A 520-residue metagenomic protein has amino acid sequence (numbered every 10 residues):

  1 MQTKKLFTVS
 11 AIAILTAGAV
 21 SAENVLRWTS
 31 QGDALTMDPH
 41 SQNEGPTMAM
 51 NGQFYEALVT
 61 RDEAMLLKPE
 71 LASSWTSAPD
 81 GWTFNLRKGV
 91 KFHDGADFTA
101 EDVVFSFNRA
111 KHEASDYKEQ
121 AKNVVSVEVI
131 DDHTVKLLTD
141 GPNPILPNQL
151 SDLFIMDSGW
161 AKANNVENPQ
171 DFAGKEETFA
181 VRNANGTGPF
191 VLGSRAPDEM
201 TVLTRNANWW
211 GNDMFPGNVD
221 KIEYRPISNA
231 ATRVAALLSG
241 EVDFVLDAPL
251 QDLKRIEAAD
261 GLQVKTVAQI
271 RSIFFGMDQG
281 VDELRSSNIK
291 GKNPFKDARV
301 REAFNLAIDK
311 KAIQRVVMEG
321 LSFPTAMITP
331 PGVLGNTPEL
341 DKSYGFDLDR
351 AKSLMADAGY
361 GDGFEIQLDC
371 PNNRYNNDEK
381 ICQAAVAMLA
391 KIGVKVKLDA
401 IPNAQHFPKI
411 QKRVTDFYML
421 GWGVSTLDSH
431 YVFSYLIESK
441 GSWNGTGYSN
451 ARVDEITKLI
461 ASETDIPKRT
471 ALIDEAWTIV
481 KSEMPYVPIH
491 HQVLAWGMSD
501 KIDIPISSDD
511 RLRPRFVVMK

Functional and structural regions predicted by a protein language model:
N24-L26, P144, A196-M200, R205-A207 (+5 more regions): Detector for C-terminal structural segments
R27, A100-S106, D132-L138, G188-P189 (+6 more regions): Alpha-helical secondary-structure segments
T29-D80, N108, N185-T187: N-terminal lobe/hinge region of extracytoplasmic solute-binding protein
L66, F154-G217, E223, L348-D349 (+1 more regions): Gly/Pro-rich hinge or "lid" segments in bacterial periplasmic/extracellular proteins
S73-D116, I130, T134-G141, L146 (+3 more regions): Aromatic- and charge-enriched surface segment that lines or borders ligand/interaction sites
T76, E119-P169: Surface-exposed binding/hinge segments that line and control ligand-binding clefts or catalytic entry sites
T178, N208-R255, A298, K395-K397: Ligand-site clamp/hinge motif
F190, F323-D357, R374-N377: Structural transition elements
